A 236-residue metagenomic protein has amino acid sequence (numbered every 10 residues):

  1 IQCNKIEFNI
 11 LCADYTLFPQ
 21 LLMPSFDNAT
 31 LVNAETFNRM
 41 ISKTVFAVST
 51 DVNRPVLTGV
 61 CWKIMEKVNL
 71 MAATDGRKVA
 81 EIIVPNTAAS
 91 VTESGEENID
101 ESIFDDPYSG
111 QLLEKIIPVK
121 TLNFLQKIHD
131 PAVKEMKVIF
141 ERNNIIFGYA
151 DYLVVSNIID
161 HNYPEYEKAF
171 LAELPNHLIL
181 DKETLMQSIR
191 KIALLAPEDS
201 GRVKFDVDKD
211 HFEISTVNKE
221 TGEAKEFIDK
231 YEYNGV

Functional and structural regions predicted by a protein language model:
I1-V236: Structural preference for solvent-exposed beta-strand-turn elements and adjacent flexible terminal/loop segments within
